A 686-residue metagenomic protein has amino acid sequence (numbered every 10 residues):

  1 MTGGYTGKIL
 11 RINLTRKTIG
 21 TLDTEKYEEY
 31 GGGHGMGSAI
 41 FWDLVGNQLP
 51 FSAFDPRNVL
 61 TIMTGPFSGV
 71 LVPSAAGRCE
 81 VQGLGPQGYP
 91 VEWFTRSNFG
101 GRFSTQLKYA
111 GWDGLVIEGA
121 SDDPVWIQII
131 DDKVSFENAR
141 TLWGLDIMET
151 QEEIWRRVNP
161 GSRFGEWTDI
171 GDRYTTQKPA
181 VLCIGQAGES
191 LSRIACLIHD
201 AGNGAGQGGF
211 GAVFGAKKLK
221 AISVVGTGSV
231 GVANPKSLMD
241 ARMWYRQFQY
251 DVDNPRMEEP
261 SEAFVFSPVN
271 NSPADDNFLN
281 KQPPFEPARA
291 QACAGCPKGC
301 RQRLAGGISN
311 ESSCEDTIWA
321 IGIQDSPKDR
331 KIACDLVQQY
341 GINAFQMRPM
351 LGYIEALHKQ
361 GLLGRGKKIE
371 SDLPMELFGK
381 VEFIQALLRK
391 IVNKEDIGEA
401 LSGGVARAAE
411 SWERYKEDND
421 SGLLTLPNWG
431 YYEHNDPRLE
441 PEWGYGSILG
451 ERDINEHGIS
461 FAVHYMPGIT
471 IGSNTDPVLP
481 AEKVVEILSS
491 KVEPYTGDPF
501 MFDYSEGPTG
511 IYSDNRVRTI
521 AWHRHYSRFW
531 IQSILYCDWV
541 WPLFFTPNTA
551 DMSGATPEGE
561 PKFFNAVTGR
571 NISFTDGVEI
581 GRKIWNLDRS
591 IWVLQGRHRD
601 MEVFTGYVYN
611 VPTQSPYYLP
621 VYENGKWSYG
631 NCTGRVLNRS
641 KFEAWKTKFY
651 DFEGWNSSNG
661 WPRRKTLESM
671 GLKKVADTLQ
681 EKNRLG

Functional and structural regions predicted by a protein language model:
M1-Q207, G211, A216, K220-I222 (+3 more regions): Protein-protein interaction/assembly regions in multi-subunit complexes
N13, I19, Y30, D55 (+5 more regions): Extended C-terminal regions of large enzymes
